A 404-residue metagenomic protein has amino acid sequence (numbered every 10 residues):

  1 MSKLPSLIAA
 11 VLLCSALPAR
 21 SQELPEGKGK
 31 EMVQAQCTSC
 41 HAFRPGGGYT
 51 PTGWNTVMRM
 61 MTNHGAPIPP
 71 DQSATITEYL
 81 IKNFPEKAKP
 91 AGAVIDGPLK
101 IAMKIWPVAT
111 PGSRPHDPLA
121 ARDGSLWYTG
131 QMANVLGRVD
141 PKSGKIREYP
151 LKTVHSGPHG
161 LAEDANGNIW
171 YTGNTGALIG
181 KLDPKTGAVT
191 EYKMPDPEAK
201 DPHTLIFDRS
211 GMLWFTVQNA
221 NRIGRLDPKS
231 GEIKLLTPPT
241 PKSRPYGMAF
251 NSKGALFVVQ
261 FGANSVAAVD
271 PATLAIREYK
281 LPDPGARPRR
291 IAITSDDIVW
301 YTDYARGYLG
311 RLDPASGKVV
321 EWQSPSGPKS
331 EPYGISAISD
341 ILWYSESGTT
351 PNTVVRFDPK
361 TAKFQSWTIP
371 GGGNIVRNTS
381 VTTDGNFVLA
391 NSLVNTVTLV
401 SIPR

Functional and structural regions predicted by a protein language model:
L17-M32, N63: Electrostatic cytochrome c docking/interface patches
V33-R44, I76, L80: The canonical Cys-X-X-Cys-His
H64-G92, G167, F387: C-terminal capping alpha-helices of c-type cytochrome domains
K104-N134: Beta-strand-rich domains and repeat architectures in extracellular enzymes and scaffolds, especially beta-propellers
P111-D123, V154-N166, P197-S210, T240-A255 (+6 more regions): Beta-rich, blade/repeat-based domains predominating in secreted/periplasmic proteins but also intracellular
L126-M132, I169-T175, L213-N219, L256-G262 (+3 more regions): Conserved beta-strand positions in repeat-built beta-propeller and related beta-rich domains
D140-G144, D183-G187, D227-G231, D270-L274 (+3 more regions): Short loop/turn segments that connect beta-strands within beta-propeller blades
G373-R404: Blade-level signature of beta-propeller repeat domains, shared across WD40, Kelch, NHL, RCC1 and BNR/Asp-box propellers
